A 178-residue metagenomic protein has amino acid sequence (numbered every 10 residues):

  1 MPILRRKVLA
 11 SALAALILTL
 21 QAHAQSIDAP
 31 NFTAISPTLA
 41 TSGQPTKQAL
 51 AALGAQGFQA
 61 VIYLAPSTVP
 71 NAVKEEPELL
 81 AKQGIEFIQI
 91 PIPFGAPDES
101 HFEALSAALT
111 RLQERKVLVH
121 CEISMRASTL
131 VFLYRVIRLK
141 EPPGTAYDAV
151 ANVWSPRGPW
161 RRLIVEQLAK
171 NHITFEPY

Functional and structural regions predicted by a protein language model:
R5-L9: N-terminal export leaders
A10-T19: Bacterial N-terminal signal peptides
L18-V117, F132-Y178: Cys-dependent protein tyrosine phosphatase-like superfamily
V117-S128: A phosphate-binding catalytic loop at a beta-strand-loop-alpha-helix junction that coordinates phosphoryl groups
